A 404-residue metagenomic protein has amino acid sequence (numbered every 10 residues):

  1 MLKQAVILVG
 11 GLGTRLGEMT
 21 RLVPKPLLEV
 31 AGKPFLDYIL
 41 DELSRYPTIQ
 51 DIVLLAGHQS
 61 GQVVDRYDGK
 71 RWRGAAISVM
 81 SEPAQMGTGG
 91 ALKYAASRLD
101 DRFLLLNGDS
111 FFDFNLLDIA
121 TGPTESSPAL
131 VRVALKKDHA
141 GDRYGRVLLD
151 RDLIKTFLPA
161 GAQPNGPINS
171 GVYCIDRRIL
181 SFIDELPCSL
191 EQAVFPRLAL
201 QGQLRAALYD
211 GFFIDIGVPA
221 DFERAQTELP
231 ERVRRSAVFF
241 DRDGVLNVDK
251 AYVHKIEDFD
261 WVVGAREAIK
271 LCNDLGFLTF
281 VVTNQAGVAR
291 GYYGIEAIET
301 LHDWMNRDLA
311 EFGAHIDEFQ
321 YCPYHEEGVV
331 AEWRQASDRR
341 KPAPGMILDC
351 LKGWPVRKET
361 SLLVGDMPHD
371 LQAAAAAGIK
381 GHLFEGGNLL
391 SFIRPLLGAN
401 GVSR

Functional and structural regions predicted by a protein language model:
M1-V63, V262-V263: N-terminal glycine-rich phosphate-binding loop and ensuing alpha1 helix
L8, L106, F240: Catalytic metal- and UDP-sugar-binding loop of GT-A-like glycosyltransferases, i.e., residues flanking the conserved
L36, V63, A95, D109 (+6 more regions): Residue-level signal for inorganic ion chemistry
L55, A265, I269-M305, H315-G328 (+1 more regions): Substrate-recognition element of Asp-dependent hydrolases with the DxDx(T/V) motif
V63-R151: Conserved beta-loop-beta/alpha segment of the NTase-like Rossmann-fold superfamily that binds/positions NTPs
F103-L104, F111, L116-T124, D138-G141 (+1 more regions): Catalytic-core segments of class I nucleotidyltransferases/pyrophosphorylases that form NMP-activated intermediates
S236-T279: Active-site neighborhood of HAD-like aspartate-dependent phosphohydrolases
E296-E299, D303-D317, E327-L363, M367-R404: Asp-based, Mg2+/Mn2+-dependent phosphohydrolase catalytic module
